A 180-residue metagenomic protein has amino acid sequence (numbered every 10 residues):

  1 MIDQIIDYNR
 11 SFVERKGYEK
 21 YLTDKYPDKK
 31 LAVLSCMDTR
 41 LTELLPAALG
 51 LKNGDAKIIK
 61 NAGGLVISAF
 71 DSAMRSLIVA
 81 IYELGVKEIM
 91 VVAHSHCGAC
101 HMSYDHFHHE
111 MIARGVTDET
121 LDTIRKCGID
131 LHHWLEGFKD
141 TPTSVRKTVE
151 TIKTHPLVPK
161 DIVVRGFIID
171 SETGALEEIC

Functional and structural regions predicted by a protein language model:
M1-K29, G64-S72, I81-L84, A99-C180: Divalent-metal-activated hydrolytic enzyme cores
Y26-R40: N-terminal low-complexity or amphipathic/hydrophobic leaders
K30-V33, A56-K57, K87-M90, R165-G166: Structural motif
L34-C36, K60, V92-H94, F167-D170: Short beta-strand segments
D38-R40, S95-A99: Gly/Ser/Thr-rich loops at beta-strand to alpha-helix junctions that form or flank small-molecule/cofactor-binding
P46-L51: Short Gly/aromatic-enriched secondary-structure transition segments
K57-G64: A short, structured active-site edge motif that brings together acidic residues
Y82-H94: Ordered, amphipathic secondary-structure segments that act as subunit-interaction surfaces in large macromolecular
